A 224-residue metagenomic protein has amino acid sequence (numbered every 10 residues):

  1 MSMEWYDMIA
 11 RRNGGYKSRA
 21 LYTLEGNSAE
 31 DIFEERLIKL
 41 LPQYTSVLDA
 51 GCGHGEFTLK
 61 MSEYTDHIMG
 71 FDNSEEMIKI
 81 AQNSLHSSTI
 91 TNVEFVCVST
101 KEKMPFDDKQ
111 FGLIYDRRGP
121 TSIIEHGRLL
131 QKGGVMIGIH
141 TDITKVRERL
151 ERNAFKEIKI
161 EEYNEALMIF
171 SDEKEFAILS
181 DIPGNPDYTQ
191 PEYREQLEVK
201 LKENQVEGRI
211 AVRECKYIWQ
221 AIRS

Functional and structural regions predicted by a protein language model:
M1-P42: Conserved class I S-adenosyl-L-methionine
L48, H54-E102: Class I SAM-dependent methyltransferase SAM/SAH-binding core
M104-L113: A short acidic, Gly/Pro-enriched loop at the edge of an enzyme's catalytic core that lines a small-molecule cofactor
G112, R117, I139: Residues lining the SAM
P120, T141-V146, Y163-L167: Short "lid" loop at the C-terminus of a central beta-strand within the Rossmann-like core of SAM-dependent
I123-V135: A short glycine-rich, Lys/Arg-flanked "PGG" loop and its adjoining helix->strand segment in the class I
V135-K156: Conserved class I S-adenosyl-L-methionine
E162-S224: Conserved Class I S-adenosyl-L-methionine
